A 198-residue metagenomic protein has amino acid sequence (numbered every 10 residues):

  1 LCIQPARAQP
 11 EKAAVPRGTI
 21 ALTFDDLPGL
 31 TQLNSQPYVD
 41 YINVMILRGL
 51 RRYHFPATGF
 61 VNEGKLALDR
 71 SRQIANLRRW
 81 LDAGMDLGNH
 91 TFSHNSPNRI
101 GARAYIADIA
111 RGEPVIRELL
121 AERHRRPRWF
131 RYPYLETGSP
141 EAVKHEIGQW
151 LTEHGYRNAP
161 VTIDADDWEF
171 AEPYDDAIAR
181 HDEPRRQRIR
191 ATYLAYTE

Functional and structural regions predicted by a protein language model:
L1-C2: Bacterial N-terminal signal peptides
P10-L135: Active-site beta->alpha N-cap acidic-glycine motif
A67-R72, F92-E198: Catalytic domains of cell-wall/extracellular-matrix polysaccharide-remodeling enzymes, centered on de-N-acetylation
